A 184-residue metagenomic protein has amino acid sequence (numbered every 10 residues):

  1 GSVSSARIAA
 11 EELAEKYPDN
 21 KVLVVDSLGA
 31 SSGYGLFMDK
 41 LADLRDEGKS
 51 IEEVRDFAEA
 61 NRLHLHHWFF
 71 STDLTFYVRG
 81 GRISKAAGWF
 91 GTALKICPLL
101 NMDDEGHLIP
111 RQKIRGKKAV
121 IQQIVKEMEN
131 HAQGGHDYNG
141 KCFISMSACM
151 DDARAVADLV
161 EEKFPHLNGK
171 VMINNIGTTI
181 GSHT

Functional and structural regions predicted by a protein language model:
S2-L23, G29-D39, D43-T184: Mixed-charge interfacial surface used for oligomerization/domain docking and macromolecular partner engagement
